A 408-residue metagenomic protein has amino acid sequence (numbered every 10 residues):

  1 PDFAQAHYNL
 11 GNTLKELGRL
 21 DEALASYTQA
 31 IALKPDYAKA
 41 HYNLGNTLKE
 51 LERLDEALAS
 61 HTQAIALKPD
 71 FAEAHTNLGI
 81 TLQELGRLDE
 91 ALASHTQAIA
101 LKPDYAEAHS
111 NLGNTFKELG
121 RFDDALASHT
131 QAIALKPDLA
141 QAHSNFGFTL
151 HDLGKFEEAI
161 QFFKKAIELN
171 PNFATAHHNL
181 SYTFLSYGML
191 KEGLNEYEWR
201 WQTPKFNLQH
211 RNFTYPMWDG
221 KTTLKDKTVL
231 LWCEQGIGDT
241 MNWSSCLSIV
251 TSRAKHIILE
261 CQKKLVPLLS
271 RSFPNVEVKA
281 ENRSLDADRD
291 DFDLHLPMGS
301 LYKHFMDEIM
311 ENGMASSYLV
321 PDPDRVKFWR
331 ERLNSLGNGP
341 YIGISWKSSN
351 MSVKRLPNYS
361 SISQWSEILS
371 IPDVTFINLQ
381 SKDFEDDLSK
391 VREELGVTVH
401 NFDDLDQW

Functional and structural regions predicted by a protein language model:
P1-W408: Alpha-helical solenoid repeat scaffolds of the TPR/TPR-like class and their adjacent stem/linker regions that mediate
